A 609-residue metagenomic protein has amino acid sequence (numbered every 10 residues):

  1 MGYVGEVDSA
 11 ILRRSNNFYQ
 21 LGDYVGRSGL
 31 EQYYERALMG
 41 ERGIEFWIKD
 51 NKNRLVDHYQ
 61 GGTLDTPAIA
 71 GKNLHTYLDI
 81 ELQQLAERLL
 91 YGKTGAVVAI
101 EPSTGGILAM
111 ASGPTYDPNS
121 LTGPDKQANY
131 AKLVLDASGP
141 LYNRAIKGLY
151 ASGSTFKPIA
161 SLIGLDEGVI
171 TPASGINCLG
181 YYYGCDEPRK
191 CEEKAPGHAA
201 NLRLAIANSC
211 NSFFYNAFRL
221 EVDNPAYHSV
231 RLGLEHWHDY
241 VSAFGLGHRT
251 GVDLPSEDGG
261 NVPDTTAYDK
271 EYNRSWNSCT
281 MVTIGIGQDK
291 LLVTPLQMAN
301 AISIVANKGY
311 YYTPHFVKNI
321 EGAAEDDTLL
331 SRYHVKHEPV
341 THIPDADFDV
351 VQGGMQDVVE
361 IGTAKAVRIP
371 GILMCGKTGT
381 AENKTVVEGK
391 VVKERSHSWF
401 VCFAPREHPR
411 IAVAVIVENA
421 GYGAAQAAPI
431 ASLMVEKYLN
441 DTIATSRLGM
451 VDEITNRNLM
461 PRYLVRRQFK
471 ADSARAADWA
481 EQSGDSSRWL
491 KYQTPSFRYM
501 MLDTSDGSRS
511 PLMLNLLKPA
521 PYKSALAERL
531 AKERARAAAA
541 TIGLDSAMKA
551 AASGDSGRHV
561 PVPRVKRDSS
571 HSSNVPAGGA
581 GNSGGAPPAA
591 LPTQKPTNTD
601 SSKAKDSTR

Functional and structural regions predicted by a protein language model:
M1-Q127, P140, L149, T171-S174 (+7 more regions): Periplasmic/cell-envelope proteins involved in peptidoglycan metabolism and beta-lactam response
V4, V305-A306, I416-N419: Short beta-strand segments enriched in hydrophobic/aromatic residues within well-folded beta-rich domains
E41-R42, A381-N383, R457-P461: Short acidic/His-enriched helical or mixed secondary-structure segments at domain edges of catalytic enzymes and some
D50-T66, S103-S154, I159-A414, K470 (+7 more regions): Beta-lactam-recognizing serine transpeptidase/beta-lactamase-like catalytic domain environment
D79, A404, I416-E418: Solvent-exposed residues in well-ordered beta-strands and their adjoining turns, especially edge/terminal strands
D258, R457, M500: Ligand-binding clefts of soluble mixed alpha/beta catalytic domains
L329-H334, M450-M460: Intrinsically disordered, low-complexity charged/polar segments
